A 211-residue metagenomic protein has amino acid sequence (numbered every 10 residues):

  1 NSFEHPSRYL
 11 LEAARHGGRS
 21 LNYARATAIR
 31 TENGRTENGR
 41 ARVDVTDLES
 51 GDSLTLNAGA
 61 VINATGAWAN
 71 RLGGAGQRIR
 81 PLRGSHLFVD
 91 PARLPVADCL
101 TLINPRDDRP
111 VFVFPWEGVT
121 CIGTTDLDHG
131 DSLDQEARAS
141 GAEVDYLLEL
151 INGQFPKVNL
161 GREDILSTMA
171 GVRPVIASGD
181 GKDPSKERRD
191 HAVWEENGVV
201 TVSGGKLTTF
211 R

Functional and structural regions predicted by a protein language model:
E4-R8, E12, A69-R71, G76-C121 (+1 more regions): C-terminal catalytic lobe of FAD-dependent flavoproteins
G18-R19, A24, V199: Short, conserved active-site loop motifs that form the nucleotide-linked donor/cofactor pocket
R19, A28, N33, N57 (+2 more regions): Short, surface-exposed charged micro-motifs
N22-R42: A conserved short coil-to-beta-strand element within the FAD-binding core of flavoproteins
V43-L48: Short beta-strand segments that buttress and anchor functional surface loops
S50-A60: Core beta-strand elements of the Rossmann-like FAD/NAD(P) dinucleotide-binding domain in flavoenzyme oxidoreductases
T65-G66: Glycine-rich, N-terminal phosphate-binding loop of Rossmann-like dinucleotide-binding domains
